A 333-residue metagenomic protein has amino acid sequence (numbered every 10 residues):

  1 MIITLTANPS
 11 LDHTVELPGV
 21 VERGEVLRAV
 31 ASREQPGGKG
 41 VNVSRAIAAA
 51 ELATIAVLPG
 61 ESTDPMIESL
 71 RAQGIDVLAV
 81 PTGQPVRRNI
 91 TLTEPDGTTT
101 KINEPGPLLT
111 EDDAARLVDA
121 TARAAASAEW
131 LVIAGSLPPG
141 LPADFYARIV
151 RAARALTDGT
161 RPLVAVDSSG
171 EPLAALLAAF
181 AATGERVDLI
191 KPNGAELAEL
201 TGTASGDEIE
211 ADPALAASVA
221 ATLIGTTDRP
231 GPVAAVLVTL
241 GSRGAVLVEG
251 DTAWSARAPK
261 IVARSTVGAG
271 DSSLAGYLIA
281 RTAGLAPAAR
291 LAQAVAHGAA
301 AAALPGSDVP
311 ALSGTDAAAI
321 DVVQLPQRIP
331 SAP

Functional and structural regions predicted by a protein language model:
M1-R23: Positively charged, low-complexity intrinsically disordered leader regions
L27-V86: Substrate-binding N-lobe of the ribokinase-like
R45, R88-L92, G244-V248: Short beta-strand scaffold segments in enzyme catalytic cores
T91-S127: Conserved phosphate-binding/catalytic loop of the ribokinase/pfkB sugar-kinase fold
A115-D119, A143-V150, D212-A217, S255-I261: Charged helix-capping and loop-helix junction motifs
A124-P139: Short acidic, glycine-rich surface-loop motifs adjacent to enzyme active sites
I149-D251: Conserved phosphate/ATP/ADP-binding segment of small-molecule kinases
S218-R243, E249-R328: Conserved post-catalytic alpha-helical subdomain immediately downstream of the catalytic base and nucleotide-binding
